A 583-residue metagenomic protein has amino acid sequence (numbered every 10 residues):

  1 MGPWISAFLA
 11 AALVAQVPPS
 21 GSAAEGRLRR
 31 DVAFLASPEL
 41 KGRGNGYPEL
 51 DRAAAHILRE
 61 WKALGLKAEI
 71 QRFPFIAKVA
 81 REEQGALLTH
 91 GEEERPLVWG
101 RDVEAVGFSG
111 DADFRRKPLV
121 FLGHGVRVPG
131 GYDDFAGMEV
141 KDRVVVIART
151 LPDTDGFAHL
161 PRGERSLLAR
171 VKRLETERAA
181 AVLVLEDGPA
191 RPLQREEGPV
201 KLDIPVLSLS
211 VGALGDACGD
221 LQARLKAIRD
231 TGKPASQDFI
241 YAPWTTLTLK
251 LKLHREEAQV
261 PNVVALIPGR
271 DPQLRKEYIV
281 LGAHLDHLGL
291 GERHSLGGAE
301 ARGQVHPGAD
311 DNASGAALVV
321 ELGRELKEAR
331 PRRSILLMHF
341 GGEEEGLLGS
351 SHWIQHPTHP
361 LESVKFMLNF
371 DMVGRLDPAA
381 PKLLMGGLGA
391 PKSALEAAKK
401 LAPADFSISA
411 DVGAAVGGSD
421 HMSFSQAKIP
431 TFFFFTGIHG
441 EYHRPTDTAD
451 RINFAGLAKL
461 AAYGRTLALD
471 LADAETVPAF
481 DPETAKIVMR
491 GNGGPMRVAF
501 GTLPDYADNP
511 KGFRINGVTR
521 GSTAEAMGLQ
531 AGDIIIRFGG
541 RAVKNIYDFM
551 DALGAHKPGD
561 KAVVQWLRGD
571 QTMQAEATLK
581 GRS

Functional and structural regions predicted by a protein language model:
V17-S22, P38-P48, G110, F121 (+11 more regions): Second-shell loop/turn segments in exported
P18, R30, K41-H159, Y241-P243 (+3 more regions): Noncatalytic luminal/extracellular "stalk/propeptide" segments of secretory-pathway proteins
S22-P48, L64-E69, F366, M372-L376 (+2 more regions): N-terminal capping segment at the start of a domain
W99-D133, V200-P307, E321-R324, E328 (+2 more regions): Soluble metallo-hydrolase cores and metallopeptidase-like ectodomains found primarily in the secretory/periplasmic
G163-R165, A169, Q259-N262, L274 (+2 more regions): Acidic/histidine-rich catalytic neighborhood of metal-dependent amide-processing enzymes
I204-K226, P331, F340-H439, N453-L457: Metal-dependent peptidase/peptidase-like ectodomains
R324, E328, G440-K486: His/Asp/Glu-rich mid-to-C-terminal helical/loop segments that flank catalytic regions of hydrolases
Y463, A472-A474, P478-S583: C-terminal recognition in membrane/secretory proteostasis and scaffolding
